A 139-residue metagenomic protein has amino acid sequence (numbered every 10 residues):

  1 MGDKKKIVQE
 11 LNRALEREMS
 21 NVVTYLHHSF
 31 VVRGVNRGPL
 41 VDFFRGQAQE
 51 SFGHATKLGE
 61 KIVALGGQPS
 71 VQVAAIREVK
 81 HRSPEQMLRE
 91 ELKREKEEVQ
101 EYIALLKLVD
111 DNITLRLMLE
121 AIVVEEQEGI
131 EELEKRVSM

Functional and structural regions predicted by a protein language model:
M1-M139: Iron-associated oxidoreductase/ferritin-like identity signal
